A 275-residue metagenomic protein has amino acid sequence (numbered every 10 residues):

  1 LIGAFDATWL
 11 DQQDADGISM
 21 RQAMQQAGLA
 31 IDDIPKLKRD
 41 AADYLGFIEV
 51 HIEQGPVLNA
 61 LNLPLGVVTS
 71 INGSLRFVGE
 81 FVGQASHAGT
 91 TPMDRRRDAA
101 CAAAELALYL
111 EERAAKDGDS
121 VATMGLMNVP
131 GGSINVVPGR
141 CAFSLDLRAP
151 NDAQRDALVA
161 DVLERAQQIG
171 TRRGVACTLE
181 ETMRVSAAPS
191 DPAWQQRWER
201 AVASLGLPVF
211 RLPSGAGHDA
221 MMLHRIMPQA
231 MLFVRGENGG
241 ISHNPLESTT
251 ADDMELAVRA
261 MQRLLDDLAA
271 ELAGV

Functional and structural regions predicted by a protein language model:
L1-D152: Midchain, well-structured core segments that form catalytic/ion-binding scaffolds
G3-T8, R148-D152, T182-R184, G240-M254: Short beta-alpha connecting loops at secondary-structure transitions that line or flank enzyme active sites
I34-K38, T90, E111-M124, I169-E180 (+2 more regions): Flexible, glycine/charged-enriched surface loops at secondary-structure junctions
T123-G132, S144-N151, A176-Q195, G215 (+1 more regions): A short beta-alpha structural unit
G139, P208-A260: Zn-dependent metallopeptidase/amidohydrolase metal-coordination segment
D152-L158: Short, conserved charged micro-motifs
L158-Q167: Short amphipathic alpha-helices in soluble, non-transmembrane regions that often serve as interface/regulatory elements
A260-E271: C-terminal alpha-helix
